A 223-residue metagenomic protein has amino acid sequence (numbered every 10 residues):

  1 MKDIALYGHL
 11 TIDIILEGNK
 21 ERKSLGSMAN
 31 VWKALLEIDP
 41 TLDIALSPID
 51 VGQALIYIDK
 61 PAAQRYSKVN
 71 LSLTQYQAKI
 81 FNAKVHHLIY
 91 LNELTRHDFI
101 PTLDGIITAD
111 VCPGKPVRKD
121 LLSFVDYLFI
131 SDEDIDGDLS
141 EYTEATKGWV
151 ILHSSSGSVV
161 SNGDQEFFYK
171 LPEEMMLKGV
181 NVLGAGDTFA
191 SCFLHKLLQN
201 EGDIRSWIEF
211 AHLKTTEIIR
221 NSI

Functional and structural regions predicted by a protein language model:
K2-L6, A54-F168, G202: Ribokinase/PfkB-type carbohydrate-kinase core domain
K2-P61, H195, F210: Substrate-binding N-lobe of the ribokinase-like
H9, S131, G186: Active-site glycine-centered loops adjacent to acidic/histidine catalytic or metal-binding residues that shape
L10, I14, V111-P113, T188: Generic detector of well-ordered alpha-helical packing
T11-N19, E166-L177: Glycine/charged-rich beta-loop-alpha catalytic/anionic-binding loops adjacent to active sites
I14-I15, V159-S161, A190: Short active-site-adjacent structural elements
S24, A29, E174-I223: Conserved post-catalytic alpha-helical subdomain immediately downstream of the catalytic base and nucleotide-binding
A45-I49, H153-S155, L171-P172: Conserved beta-strand termini and adjacent loop/short-helix elements that scaffold enzyme active sites in alpha/beta
